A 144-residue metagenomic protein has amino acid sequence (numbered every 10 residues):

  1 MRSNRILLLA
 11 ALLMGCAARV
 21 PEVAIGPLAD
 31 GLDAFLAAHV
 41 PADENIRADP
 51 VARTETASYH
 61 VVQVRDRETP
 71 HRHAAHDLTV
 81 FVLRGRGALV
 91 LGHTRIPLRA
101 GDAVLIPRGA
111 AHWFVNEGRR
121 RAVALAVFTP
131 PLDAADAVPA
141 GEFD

Functional and structural regions predicted by a protein language model:
M1-L7: Bacterial N-terminal signal peptides that target proteins for export
L7-G15: Bacterial N-terminal signal peptides
C16-V61, P139-D144: A short, N-terminal "cap"/entry segment at the start of jelly-roll beta-barrel domains of the cupin/DSBH fold
S58, R86-A88, R95, A111 (+1 more regions): Structural motif
S58-A74: Conserved short histidine dyad/triad with adjacent acidic residue
V64, A74-L89, V127: Short, conserved beta-strand element in jelly-roll/cupin
T94-R108: Short acidic-glycine-tyrosine-enriched beta hairpin
R108-A135: Ligand-binding loop in jelly-roll beta-barrel domains
